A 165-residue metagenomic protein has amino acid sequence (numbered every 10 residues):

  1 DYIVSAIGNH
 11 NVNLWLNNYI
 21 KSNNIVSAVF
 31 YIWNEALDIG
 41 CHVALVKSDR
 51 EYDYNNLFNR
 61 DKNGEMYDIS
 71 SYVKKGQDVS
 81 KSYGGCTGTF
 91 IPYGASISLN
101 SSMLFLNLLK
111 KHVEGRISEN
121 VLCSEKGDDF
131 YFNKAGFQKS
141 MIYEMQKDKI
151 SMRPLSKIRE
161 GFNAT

Functional and structural regions predicted by a protein language model:
Y2: Short, Asp-centered acidic motifs that coordinate Mg2+ and/or phosphate in catalytic or ligand-binding sites
A6-T165: Glycine-rich phosphate/adenylate-binding loop
